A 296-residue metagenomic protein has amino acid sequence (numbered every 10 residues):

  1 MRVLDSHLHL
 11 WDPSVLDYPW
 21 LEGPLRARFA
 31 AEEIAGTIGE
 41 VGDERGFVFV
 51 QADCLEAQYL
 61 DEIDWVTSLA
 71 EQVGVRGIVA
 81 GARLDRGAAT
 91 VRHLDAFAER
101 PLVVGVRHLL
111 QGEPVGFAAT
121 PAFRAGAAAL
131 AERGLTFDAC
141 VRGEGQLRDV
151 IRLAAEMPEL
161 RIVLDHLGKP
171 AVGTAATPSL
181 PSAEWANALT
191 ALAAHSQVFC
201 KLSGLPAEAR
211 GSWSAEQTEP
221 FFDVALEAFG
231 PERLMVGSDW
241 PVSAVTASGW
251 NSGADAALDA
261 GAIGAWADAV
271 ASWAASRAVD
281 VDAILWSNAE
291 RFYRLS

Functional and structural regions predicted by a protein language model:
M1-R133, G145, L180, L192 (+2 more regions): Mid-domain alpha/beta scaffold segments of enzyme catalytic cores
M1-S6, P19, A27-G46, V224 (+2 more regions): Mid-to-C-terminal alpha-helical segments outside catalytic/metal-binding sites
L10-D12, C54, K169, A207 (+2 more regions): Active-site micro-motifs of SAM-dependent methyltransferase domains
L25, D53, F117, A176-S179 (+3 more regions): Charge-dense, low-complexity intrinsically disordered segments
V66, V150-L153, V270: Hydrophobic packing residues within well-ordered alpha-helices of enzyme cores
V73-R76, V104, L160-R161, F199 (+3 more regions): Secondary-structure boundary/capping positions in well-ordered alpha/beta enzyme cores
A119-M235, A244-N251: Catalytic pocket-lining loop regions of alpha/beta-barrel enzymes, especially the amidohydrolase/enolase/GH5 lineages
D239: Active-site glycine-centered loops adjacent to acidic/histidine catalytic or metal-binding residues that shape
